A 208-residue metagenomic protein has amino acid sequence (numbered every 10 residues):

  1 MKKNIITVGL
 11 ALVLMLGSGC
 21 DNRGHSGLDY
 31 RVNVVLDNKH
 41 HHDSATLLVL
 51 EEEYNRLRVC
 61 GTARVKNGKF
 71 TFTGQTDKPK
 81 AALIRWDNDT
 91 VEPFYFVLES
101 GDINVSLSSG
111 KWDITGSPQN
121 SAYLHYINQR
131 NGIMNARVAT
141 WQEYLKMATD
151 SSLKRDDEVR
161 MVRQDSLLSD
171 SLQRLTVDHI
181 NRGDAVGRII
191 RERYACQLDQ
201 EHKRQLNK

Functional and structural regions predicted by a protein language model:
M1-T7: Bacterial N-terminal signal peptides that target proteins for export
V8-G17: Bacterial N-terminal signal peptides
C20-L175: A non-transmembrane, solvent-exposed segment enriched in polar/low-complexity residues
S117-S121, D184-A185, R204: Serine-centered coil/turn micro-motif
E158-M161, Q197-R204: Short coil/turn connectors between adjacent alpha-helices in alpha-solenoid helical repeat scaffolds
L172, E201-K208: Alpha-helical repeat scaffolds
N181-R193: Amphipathic alpha-helical repeat scaffolds of TPR domains
R193-Q197, K208: Conserved Class I S-adenosyl-L-methionine-dependent methyltransferase catalytic core
